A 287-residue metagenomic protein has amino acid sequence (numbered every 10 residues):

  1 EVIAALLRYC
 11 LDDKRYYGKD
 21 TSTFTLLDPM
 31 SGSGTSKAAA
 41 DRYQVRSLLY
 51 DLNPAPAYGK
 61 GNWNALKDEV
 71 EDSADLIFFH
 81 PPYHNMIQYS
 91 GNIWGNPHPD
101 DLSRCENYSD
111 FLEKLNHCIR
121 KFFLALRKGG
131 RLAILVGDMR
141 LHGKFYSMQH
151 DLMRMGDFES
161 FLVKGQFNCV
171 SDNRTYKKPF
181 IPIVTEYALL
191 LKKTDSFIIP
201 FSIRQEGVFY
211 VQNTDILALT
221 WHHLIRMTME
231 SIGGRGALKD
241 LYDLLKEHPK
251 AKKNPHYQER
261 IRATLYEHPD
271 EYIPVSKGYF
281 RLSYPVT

Functional and structural regions predicted by a protein language model:
E1-A263, P274-K277, L282-T287: Class I S-adenosyl-L-methionine-dependent methyltransferase catalytic core
T264-P269: Major-groove DNA-recognition helix of helix-turn-helix-type DNA-binding domains
